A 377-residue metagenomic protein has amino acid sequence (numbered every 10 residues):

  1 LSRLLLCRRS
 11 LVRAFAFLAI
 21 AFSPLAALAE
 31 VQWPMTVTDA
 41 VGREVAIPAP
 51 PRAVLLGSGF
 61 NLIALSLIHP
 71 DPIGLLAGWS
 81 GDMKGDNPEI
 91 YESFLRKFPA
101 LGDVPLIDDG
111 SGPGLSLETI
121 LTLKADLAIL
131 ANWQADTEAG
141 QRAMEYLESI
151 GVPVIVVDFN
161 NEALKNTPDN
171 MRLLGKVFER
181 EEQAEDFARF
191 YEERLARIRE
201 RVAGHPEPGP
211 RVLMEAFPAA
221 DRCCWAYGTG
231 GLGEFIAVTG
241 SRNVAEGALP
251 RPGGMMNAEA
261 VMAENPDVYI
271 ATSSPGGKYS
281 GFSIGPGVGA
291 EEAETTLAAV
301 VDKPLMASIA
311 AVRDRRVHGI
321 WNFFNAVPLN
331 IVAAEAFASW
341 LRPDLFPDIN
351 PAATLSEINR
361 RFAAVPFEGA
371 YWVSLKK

Functional and structural regions predicted by a protein language model:
S2-F15: Bacterial N-terminal signal peptides that target proteins for export
A16, L25-S66, E182-E215, F346-K377: Bacterial Sec-exported substrate-binding components of ABC uptake systems
E30, D108, E162-K176, K278-K377: Structured C-terminal subdomain patch of bacterial secreted/periplasmic proteins
A40-G42, V104-S116, L249-N257: Short helix-initiation/N-cap motifs at beta->coil->alpha
L55-G57, A77-S80, L127-A131, V154-V157 (+5 more regions): Structural recognition of the beta-strand scaffold that forms the well-ordered cores of secreted hydrolase catalytic
L62-T122, L127, A131-D136: A short, structured surface patch at a secondary-structure boundary
G81-E89, N132-R142, V157-M171, P206-E234: Extracytoplasmic ligand-binding site segments that recognize negatively charged/polar headgroups
Y227-P252: Alpha-helical, coiled-coil/dimerization segments enriched in small aliphatic residues
